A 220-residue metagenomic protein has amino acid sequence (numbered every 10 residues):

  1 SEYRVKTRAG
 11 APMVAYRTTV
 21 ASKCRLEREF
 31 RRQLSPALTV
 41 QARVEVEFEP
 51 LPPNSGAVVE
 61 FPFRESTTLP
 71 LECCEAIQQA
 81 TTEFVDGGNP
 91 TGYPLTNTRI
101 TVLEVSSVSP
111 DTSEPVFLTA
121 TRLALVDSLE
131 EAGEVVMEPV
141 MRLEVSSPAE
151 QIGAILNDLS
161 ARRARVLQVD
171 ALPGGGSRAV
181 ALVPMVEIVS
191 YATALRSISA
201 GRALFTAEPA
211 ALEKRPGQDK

Functional and structural regions predicted by a protein language model:
S1-K220: Accessory interaction regions appended to the cores of large information-processing enzymes
